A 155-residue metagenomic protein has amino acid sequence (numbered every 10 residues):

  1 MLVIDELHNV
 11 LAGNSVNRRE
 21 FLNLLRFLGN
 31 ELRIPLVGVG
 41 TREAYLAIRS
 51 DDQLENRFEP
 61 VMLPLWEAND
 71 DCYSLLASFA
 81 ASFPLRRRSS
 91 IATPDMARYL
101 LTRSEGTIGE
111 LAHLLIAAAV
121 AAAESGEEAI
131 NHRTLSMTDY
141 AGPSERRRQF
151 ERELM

Functional and structural regions predicted by a protein language model:
D5-L7: Walker B catalytic acidic pair
N9-N14, R18-I91, D95: The catalytic "switch" region of P-loop NTPases
N69-D70, S78-M155: C-terminal alpha-helical "lid" subdomain
